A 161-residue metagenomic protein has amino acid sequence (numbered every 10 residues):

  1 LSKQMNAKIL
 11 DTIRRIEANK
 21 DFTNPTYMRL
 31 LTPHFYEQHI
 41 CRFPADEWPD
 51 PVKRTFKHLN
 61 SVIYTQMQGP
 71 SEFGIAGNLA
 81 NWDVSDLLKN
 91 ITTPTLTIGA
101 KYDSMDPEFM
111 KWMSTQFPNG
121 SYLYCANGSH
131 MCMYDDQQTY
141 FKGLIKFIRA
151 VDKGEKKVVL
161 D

Functional and structural regions predicted by a protein language model:
L1-K8, D152-G154: The C-terminal output helix
L1-S2, M110-S114, Q137-Y140: Short, glycine/charged-enriched secondary-structure capping and boundary segments
Q4, K8-K89, T93: Alpha/beta-hydrolase
A18-F22, S104, H130: Short histidine/acidic/glycine/proline-rich micro-motifs that form metal- and phosphate-coordinating active-site loops
T32-Y36, S114, F141, I145-I148: Non-transmembrane alpha-helical segments in soluble domains of secreted/periplasmic/extracellular proteins
P44, M105-D106, C132: Short catalytic/ligand-binding loop motif for oxyanion handling, primarily in non-cytosolic enzymes, centered on
S85-G128: Conserved loop-alpha-helix segment in the C-terminal half of the alpha/beta-hydrolase fold that carries the catalytic
N119-D161: Catalytic active-site module of serine/aspartate enzymes centered on a nucleophile-bearing elbow/loop
